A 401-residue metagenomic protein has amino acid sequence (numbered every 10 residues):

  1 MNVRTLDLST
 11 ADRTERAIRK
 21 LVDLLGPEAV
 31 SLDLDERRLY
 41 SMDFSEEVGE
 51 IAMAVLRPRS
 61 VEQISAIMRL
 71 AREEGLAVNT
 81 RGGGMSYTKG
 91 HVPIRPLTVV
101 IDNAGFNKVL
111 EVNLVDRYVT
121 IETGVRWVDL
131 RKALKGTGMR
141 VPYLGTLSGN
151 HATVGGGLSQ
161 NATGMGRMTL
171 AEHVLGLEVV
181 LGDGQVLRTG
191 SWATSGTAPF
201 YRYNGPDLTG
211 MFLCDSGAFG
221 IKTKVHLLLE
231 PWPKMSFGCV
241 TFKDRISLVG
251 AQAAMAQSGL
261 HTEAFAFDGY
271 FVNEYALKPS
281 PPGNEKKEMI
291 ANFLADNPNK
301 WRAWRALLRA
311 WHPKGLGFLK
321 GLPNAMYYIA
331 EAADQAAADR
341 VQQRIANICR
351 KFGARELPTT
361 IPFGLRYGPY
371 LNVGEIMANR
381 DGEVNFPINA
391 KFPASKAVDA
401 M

Functional and structural regions predicted by a protein language model:
M1-R69, M85-R117, T146, F363-F386: N-terminal flexible segment immediately upstream of the FAD-binding catalytic core in FAD-dependent oxidoreductases
L8, M53-P58, V119-T120, S236-T241 (+2 more regions): Short cationic amphipathic helices and targeting signals
A17, I67, L130-A133, L248-Q252 (+2 more regions): Hydrophobic side chains in well-ordered alpha-helices
K108-V112, T123, W127-G259, A264-A266: FAD-binding subdomain of flavoenzyme oxidoreductases
V249, A253-M401: C-terminal substrate-recognition/cap domain of FAD-linked oxidoreductases
